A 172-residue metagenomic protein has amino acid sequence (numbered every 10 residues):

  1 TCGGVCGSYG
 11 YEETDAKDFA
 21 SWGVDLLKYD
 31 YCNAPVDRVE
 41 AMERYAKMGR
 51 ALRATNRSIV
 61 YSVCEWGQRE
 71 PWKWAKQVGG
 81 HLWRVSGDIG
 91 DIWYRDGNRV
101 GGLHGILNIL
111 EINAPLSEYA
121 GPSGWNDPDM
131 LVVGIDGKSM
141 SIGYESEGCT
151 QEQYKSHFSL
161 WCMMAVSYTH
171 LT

Functional and structural regions predicted by a protein language model:
T1-A114: Chitinase-like catalytic core of GlcNAc-active glycosidases
T55, Q77, W125, Y154-H157: A short, structural micro-pattern
A114-E147: Active-site clefts of carbohydrate-active enzymes
S146-L160: Structural motif
M163: Conserved, mostly hydrophobic/aromatic
T169-T172: Conserved small/polar residues in nucleotide/adenosyl-binding loops
